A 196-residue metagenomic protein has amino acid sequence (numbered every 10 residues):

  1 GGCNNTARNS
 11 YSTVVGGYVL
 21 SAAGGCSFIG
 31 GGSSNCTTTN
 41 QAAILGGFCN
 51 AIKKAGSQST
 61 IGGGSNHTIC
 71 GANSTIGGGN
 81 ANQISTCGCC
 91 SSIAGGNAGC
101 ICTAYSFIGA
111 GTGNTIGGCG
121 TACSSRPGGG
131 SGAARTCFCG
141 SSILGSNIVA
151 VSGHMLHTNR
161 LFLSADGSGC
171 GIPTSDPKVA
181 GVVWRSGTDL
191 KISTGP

Functional and structural regions predicted by a protein language model:
G1-D166: Periodic small-residue-enriched repeat registers in elongated scaffold domains
I148-P196: Extracellular repetitive beta-rich solenoid segments
